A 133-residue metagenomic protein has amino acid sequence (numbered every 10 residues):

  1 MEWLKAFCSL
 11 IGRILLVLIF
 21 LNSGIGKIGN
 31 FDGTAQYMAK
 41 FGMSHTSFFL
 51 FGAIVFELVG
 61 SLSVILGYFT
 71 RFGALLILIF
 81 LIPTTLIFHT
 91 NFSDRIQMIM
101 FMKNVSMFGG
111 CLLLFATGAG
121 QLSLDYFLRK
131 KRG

Functional and structural regions predicted by a protein language model:
M1-G29, S47-V55, V59, I65-G133: Extended, low-polarity transmembrane helix blocks
G29-S44: Membrane-interface interhelical connector segments
